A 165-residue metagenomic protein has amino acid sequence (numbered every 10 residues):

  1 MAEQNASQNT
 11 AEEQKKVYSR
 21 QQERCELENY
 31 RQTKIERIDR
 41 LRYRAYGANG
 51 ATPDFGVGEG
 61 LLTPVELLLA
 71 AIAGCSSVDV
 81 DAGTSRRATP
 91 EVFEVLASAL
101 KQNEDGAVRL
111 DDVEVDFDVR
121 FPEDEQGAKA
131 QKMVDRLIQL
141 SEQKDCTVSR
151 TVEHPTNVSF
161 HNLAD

Functional and structural regions predicted by a protein language model:
A2-A70, D81-D165: Extended beta-strand/beta-hairpin segments
